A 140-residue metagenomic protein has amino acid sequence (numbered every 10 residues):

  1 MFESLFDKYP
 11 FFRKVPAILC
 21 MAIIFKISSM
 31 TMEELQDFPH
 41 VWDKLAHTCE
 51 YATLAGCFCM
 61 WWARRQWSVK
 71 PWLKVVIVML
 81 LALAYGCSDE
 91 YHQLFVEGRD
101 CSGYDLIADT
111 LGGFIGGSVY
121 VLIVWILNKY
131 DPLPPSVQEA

Functional and structural regions predicted by a protein language model:
M1-E97, G103-L106, T110-A140: Bulky hydrophobic segments
